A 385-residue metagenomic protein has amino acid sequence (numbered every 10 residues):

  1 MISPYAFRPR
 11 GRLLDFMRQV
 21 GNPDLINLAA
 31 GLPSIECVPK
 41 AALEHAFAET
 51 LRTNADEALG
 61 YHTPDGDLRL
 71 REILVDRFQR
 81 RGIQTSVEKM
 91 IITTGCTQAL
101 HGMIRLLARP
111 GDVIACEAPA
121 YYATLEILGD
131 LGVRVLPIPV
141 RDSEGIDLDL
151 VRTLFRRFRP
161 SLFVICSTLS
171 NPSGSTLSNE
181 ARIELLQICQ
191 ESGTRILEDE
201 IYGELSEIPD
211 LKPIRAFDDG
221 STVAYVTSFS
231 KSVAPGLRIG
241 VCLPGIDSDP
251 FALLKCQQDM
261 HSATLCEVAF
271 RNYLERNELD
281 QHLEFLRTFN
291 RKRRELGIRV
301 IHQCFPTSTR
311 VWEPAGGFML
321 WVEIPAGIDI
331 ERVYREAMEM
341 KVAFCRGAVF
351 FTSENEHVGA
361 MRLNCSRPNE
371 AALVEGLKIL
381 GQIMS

Functional and structural regions predicted by a protein language model:
Y5-G95, G102, E275-R276, Q281 (+1 more regions): N-terminal small-domain helix-loop-helix segment of the aminotransferase-like
E57-S192, G203-G220, A224, N290 (+1 more regions): Conserved core of the PLP fold type I
D219, A224-T288: Conserved core segment of the aminotransferase class I/II
L243, W321-E323, N364-S366: Short hydrophobic/aromatic beta-strand micro-patches that form the beta-sheet surface supporting nucleotide- or nucleic
T288-I298, R310-E323: Conserved glycine-rich beta-strand-loop-beta hairpin in the small C-terminal domain of fold type I
I328-V333, A371-E375: Short, conserved charged micro-motifs
E339, E354-S385: PLP-dependent enzyme catalytic core of the Aspartate aminotransferase-like
